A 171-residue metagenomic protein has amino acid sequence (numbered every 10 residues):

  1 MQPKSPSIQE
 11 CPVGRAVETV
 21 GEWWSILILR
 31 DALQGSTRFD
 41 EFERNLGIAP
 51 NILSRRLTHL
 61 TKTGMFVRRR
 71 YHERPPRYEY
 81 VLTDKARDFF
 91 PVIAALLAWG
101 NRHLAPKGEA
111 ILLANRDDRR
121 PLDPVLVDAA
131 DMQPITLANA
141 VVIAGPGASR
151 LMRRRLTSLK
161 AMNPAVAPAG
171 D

Functional and structural regions predicted by a protein language model:
M1-V20, L156-D171: N-terminal leader segment of winged-helix/HTH proteins
C11-I52: N-terminal helix-turn-helix DNA-binding core of bacterial DNA-binding proteins
A16, I26, T63, V92-H103: Alpha-helical linker/hinge and terminal dimerization helices associated with HTH transcriptional regulators
G21, H72-I93: Basic, amphipathic "hinge/linker" alpha-helix immediately C-terminal to the N-terminal HTH DNA-binding motif
F42, L53-F66: Basic amphipathic alpha-helical segments that dock to polyanions
T61-R77: Beta-hairpin "wing" of winged helix-turn-helix
A94, A98-D171: C-terminal regulatory/oligomerization modules of transcriptional regulators
